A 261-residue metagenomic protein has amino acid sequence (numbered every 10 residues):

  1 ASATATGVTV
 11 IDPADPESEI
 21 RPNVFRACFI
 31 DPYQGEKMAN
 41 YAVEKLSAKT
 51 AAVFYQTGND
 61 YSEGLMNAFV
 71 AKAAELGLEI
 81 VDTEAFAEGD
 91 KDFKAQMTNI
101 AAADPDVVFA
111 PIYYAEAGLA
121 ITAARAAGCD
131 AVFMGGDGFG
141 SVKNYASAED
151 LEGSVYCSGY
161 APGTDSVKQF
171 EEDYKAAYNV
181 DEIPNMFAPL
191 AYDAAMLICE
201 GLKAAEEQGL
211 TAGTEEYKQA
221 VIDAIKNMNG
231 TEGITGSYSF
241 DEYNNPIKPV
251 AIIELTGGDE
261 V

Functional and structural regions predicted by a protein language model:
A1-D82, D130-G159: Extracytoplasmic ligand/sensor domains, especially the bilobed periplasmic-binding protein
A1-S2, T50-Q56, D104-Y114, A120 (+2 more regions): Periplasmic-binding protein-like
Q34-K37, E84-I100, D165-Q169: Structural motif
N40-S47, V70-L78, T98-P105, T122-C129 (+3 more regions): Sec-exported extracytoplasmic/periplasmic mature domains
I80, E260-V261: Residue-level detector of beta-propeller blades
K91-A95, A101-A127, L197, I253: Hydrophobic alpha-helical
I121-Y192, A205: Extracellular/periplasmic periplasmic-binding protein-like sensory domains
Y174, Y178-A188, C199-E260: Segments of small-molecule ligand-sensing domains
